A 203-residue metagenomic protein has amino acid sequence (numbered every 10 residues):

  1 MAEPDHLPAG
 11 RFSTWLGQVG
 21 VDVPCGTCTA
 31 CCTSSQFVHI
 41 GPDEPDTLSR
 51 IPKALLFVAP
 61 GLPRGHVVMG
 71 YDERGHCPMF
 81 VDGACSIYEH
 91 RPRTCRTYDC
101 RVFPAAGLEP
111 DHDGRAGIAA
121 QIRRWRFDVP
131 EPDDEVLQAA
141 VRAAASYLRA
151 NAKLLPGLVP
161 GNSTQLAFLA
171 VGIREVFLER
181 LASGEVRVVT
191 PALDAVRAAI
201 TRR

Functional and structural regions predicted by a protein language model:
M1-R203: Short loop/turn segments that flank or connect secondary-structure elements
